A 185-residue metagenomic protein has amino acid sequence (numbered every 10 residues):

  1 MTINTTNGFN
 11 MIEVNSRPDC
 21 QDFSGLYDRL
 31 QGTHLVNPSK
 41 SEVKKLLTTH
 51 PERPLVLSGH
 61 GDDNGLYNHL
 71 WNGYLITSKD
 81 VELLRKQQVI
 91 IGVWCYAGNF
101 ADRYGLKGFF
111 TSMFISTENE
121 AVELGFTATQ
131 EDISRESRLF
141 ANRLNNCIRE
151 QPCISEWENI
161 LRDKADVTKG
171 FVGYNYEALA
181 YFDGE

Functional and structural regions predicted by a protein language model:
M1-S58, V89-A97: A domain-level signal for caspase-like cysteine endopeptidase catalytic cores and their zymogen-processing architecture
C20-G25, G65-L70, A101-Y104, N119-A121: A short acidic (Asp/Glu
D28, T33-K40, P54, D63-N64 (+4 more regions): Catalytic phosphate/metal-binding cores of nucleic-acid and nucleotide-processing enzymes, i.e., regions that mediate
V43-T48, L66, K79-L83, D102: Short, T/G/N/S-enriched strand-turn elements that build extracellular solenoid repeat scaffolds
D62-K86: A short, glycine/acidic-enriched catalytic loop
V89-E185: Active-site-proximal C-terminal subdomain of hydrolase catalytic domains
